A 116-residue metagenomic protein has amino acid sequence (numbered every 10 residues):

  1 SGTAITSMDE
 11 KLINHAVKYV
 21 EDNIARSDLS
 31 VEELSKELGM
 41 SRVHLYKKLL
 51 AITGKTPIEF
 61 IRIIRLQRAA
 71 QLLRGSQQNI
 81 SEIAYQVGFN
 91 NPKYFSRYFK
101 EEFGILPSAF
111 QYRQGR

Functional and structural regions predicted by a protein language model:
S1-G39, K48-A51: Membrane-proximal linker segments that couple transmembrane helices to downstream signaling/catalytic modules
D9, I13, Y46, R62 (+2 more regions): Generic alpha-helix initiation/capping and coil-helix boundary signal
V17-L29, L49, T53, A70-N79 (+2 more regions): Basic, amphipathic alpha-helical hairpins
Y19, R42, I64-L66: Secondary-structure boundary/capping motif
V31-I61, A84-L106: Basic/polar phosphate-binding segments, predominantly the helix-turn-helix DNA-binding elements of transcriptional
A51-N90, Y112-R116: Terminal helix-turn-helix DNA-binding modules in bacterial transcription factors
